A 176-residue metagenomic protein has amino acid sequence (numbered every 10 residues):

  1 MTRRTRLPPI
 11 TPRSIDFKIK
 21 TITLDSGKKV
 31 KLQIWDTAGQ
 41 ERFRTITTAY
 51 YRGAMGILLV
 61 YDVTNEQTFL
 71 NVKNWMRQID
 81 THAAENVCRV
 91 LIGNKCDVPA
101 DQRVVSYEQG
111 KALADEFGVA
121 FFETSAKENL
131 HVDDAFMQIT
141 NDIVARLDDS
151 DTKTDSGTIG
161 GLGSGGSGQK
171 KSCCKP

Functional and structural regions predicted by a protein language model:
M1-L7, P12, I19-K29, E85-P176: Conserved P-loop small GTPase signature centered on TRAFAC-class small GTPases
M1-T2, T23, W35-A38, T47 (+5 more regions): Amphipathic alpha-helical interaction motifs in eukaryotic regulatory proteins
P9-T47, R52: Switch I (G2) and immediately adjacent beta-strands of P-loop GTPase domains
L32-Q33, L59, L91: Residue-level marker for buried hydrophobic side chains located in beta-strands that build the well-ordered beta-sheet
E41, Q67, L130: Short alpha-helical
R44-T47, F69, R89, D133: Short, structured helix-loop boundary elements
A54-K73, D80-V87, C96-V104, S125-K127: Conserved Switch II/interswitch segment of TRAFAC-class P-loop GTPases
